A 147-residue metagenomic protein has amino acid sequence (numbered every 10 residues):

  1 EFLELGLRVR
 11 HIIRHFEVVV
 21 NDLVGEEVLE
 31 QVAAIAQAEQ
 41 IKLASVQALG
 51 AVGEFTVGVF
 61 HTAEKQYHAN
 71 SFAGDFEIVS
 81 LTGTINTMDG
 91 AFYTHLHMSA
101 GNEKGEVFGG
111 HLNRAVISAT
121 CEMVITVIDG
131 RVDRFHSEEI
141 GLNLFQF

Functional and structural regions predicted by a protein language model:
R10, R14, D22-T94, S99-F147: N-terminal intrinsically disordered, cationic/polar leader segments that include organellar targeting peptides
E17: Metal-dependent nucleic-acid phosphoesterase active-site entry motif
